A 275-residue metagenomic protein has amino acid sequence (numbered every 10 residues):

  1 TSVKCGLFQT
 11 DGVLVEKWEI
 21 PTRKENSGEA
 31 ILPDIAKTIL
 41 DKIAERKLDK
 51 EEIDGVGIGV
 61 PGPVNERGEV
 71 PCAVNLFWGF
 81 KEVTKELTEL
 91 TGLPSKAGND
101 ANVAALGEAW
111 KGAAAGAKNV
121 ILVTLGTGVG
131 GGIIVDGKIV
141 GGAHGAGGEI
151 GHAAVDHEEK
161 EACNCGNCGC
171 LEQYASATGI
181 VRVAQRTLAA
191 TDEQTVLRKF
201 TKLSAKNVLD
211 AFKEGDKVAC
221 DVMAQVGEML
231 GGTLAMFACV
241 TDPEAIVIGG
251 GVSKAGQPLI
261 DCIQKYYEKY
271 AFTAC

Functional and structural regions predicted by a protein language model:
T1-G55, V64-R67, T84-S95, G107-K118 (+2 more regions): ATP-binding/phosphotransfer module of carbohydrate and carboxylate kinases, centering on a glycine-rich
V56, A101-V103: Short, glycine/charge-rich beta-strand/loop segments that flank catalytic centers and engage negatively charged groups
G57-P61, L122-G128, G132-I134: Short beta-strand segments
E69-G79: A charged helix-plus-loop insertion that forms the helical arch/lid used to bind and gate nucleic-acid substrates
A97-N99: Short loop/edge segments at beta-strand edges and connector loops that shape dinucleotide/nucleotide cofactor-binding
A104-W110, G131-I133, H152-A153: Adenylate-forming
G142-A143: A short alpha->loop->secondary-structure connector
A146-I150: Structural signature of FAD isoalloxazine-binding scaffolds in flavoprotein oxidoreductases
